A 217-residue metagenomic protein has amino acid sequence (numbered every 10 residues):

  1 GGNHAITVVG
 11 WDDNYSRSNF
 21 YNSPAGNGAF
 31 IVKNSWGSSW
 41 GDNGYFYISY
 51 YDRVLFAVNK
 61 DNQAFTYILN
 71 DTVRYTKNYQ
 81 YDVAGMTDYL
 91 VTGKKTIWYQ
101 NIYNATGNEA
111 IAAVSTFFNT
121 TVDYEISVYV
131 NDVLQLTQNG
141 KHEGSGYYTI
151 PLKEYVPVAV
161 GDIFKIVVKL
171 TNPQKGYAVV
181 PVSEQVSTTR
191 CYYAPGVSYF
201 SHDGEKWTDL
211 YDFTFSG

Functional and structural regions predicted by a protein language model:
G1-I31: Active-site-adjacent substructure of cysteine-protease-like catalytic cores
W11-S16, S35-W40, T121, L170-K175: Acidic glycine-/aspartate-rich tracts in secreted/extracellular proteins
R17-F20, G41-D42, Y124-I126: Extended hydrophobic-aromatic, low-complexity segments
S39-S49: A short macromolecule-binding patch
L55-L134, V156-I163, L170-G217: Beta-sheet-rich sandwich/jelly-roll-like modules and their strand-loop junctions
D132-G144: Solvent-exposed serine/threonine-rich low-complexity stretches and specific carbohydrate-binding patches
G146-Y148: Short strand-edge motifs at loop-to-beta-strand transitions and within beta-strands of extracellular beta-rich domains
